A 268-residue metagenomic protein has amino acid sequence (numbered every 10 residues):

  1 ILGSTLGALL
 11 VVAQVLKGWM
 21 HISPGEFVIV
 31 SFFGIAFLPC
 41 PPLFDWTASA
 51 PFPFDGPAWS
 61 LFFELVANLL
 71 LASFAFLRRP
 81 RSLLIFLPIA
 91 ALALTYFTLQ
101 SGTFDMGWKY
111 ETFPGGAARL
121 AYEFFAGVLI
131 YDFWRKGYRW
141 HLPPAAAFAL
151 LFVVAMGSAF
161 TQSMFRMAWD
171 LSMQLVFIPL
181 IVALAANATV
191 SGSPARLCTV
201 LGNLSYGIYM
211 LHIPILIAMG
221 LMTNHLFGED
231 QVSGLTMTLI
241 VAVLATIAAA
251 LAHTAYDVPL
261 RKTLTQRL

Functional and structural regions predicted by a protein language model:
L2-G3, A75: Alpha-helical transmembrane segments of multi-pass membrane proteins
G3-L65, Y96-F97, S172-A186: Membrane-interface helix-loop-helix regions
S4, A90-T95, V128, I217: Residue-level recognition of pore/gate-forming positions within transmembrane alpha-helices of multi-pass
V12, L87-P88, L264: Short hydrophobic/aromatic-enriched beta-strand-loop microsegments
P24-G34, L87-T103, G116, F124: A short, conserved beta-to-alpha structural element at the edge of catalytic cores that scaffolds binding
P42-A48, S73-S82, G102-A255, P259-L268: Alpha-helical transmembrane segments in multi-pass integral membrane proteins
S60, L83-L84: Alpha-helical transmembrane segments and their helix-entry boundary regions
